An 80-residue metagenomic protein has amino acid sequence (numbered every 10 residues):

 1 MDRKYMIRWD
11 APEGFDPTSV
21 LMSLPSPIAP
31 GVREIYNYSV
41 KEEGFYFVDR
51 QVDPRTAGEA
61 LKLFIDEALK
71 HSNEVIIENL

Functional and structural regions predicted by a protein language model:
M1-L21: Short, extreme N-terminal segment that most often corresponds to the first beta-strand
M22-D66: Short, intrinsically disordered low-complexity segments
S72-L80: A short amphipathic beta-strand at an alpha->beta junction
